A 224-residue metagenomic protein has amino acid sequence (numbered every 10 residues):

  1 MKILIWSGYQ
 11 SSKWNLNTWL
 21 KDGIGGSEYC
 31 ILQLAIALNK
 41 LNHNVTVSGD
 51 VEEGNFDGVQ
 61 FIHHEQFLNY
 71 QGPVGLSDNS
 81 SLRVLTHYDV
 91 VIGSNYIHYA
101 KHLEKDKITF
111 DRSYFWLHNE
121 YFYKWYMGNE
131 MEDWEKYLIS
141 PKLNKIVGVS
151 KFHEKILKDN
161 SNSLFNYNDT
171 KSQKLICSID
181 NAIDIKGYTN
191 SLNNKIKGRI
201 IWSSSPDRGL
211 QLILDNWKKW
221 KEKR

Functional and structural regions predicted by a protein language model:
M1-D50: N-terminal subdomain of nucleotide-sugar transferases
K2, L175, I196-I200: Charged active-site motifs of nucleotide-sugar-dependent glycosyltransferases
L4-W6, D89-N95, E104-W125, S140 (+1 more regions): Active-site proximal beta-strand in glycosyltransferases
L16, L34, L41-S94: Active-site donor-binding segments of glycosyltransferases and PAPS-dependent sulfotransferases
S27-C30, S48, I92-N95, G148-S150 (+1 more regions): Replace "coordinates the UDP/GDP/TDP-sugar" with "coordinates nucleotide-activated sugar donors
E52-E53, I97-Y99, F152-E154: Alpha-helix capping/helix-boundary segments
W125, W134-Y137, K142-L175, I183: A short, active-site helix/loop in glycosyltransferases that binds the activated sugar's phosphate group
D159, I185-R224: Conserved catalytic-core segment of nucleotide-activated headgroup transferases in glycan assembly
